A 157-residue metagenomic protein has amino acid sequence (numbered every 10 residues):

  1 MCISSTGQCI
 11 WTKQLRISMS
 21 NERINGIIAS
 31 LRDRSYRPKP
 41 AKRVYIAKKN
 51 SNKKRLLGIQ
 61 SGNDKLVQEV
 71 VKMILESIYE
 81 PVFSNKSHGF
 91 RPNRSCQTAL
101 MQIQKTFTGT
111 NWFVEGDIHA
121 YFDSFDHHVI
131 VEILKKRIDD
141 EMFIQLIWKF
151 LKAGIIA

Functional and structural regions predicted by a protein language model:
M1-D33: Surface-exposed loop/turn segments and immediately adjacent short secondary-structure elements within folded domains
M1-T6, A41-Y45, K72-I78, T108 (+1 more regions): Short, compositionally biased low-complexity segments
S5-R16, P38-L66, V82-S95, M101 (+2 more regions): Short, conserved non-catalytic motifs in the polymerase core
R16, S20-I24, D64, Q68 (+3 more regions): Generic alpha-helical secondary structure
S30-L31, K49, M73: Compositionally biased, intrinsically disordered low-complexity segments
S30-R34, K39-P40, V44, N85-K86 (+2 more regions): Conserved polymerase palm-domain catalytic core
E76-P81, D140: Short helix-interrupting loop/turn segments at helix-coil junctions
